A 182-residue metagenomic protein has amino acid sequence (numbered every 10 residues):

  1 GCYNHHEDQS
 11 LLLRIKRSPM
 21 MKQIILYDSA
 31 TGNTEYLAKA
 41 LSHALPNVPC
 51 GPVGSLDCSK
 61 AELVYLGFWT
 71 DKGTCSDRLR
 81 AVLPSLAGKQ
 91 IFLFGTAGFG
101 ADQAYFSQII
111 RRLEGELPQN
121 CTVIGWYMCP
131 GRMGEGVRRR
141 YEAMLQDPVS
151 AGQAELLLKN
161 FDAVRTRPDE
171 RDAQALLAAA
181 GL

Functional and structural regions predicted by a protein language model:
G1-M20: Short, Lys/Arg-enriched N-terminal segments with co-localized hydrophobic residues within the first ~10-30 amino acids
K16-S18, L56-C58, P84: Generic structural signal for beta-strand residues in well-ordered domains
K22-A44: N-terminal beta1-alpha1 ligand-phosphate binding loop
L26, G51, F94: The conserved SAM/SAH-binding core of class I Rossmann-like methyltransferase domains, concentrating on the hydrophobic
S29, T70-D71: Structured loop/turn residues at secondary-structure junctions
A44-V48, L63, D71-L182: FMN-binding flavodoxin-like domain, especially the glycine-rich phosphate-binding loop
P49-K60: Short acidic low-complexity segments
